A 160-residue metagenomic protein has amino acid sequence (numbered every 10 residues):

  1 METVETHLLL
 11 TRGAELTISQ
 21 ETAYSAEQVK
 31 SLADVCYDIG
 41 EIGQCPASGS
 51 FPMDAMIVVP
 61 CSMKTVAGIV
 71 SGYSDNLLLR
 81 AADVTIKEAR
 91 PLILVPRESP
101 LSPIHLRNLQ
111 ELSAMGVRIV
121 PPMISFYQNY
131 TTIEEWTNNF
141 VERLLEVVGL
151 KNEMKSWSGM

Functional and structural regions predicted by a protein language model:
M1-I93, R97-M160: A cross-family phosphate/adenosyl-ligand binding-site feature
